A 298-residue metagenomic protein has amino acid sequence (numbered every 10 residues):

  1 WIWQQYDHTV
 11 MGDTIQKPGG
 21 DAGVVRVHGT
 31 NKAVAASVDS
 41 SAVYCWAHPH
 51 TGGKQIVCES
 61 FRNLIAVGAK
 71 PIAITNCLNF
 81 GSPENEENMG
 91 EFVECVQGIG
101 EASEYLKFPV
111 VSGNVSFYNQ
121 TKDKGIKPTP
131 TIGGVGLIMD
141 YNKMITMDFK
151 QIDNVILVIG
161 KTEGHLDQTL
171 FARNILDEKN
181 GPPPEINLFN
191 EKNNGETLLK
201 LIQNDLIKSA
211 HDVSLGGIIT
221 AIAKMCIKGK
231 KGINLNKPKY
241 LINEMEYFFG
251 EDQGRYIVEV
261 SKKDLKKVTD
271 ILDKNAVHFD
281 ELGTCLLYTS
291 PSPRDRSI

Functional and structural regions predicted by a protein language model:
W1-A66, E101-Y105, F117-G125, K150: N-terminal glycine-rich phosphate/pyrophosphate-binding loops that anchor nucleotide-derived ligands and cofactors
W1-Q4, V67-I74, L106-N114, Q168 (+5 more regions): Flexible, glycine/charged-enriched surface loops at secondary-structure junctions
W3-T9, I74-N79, V111-K124, V213-A221 (+2 more regions): A glycine-rich phosphate-binding loop feature that marks nucleotide/adenosyl-phosphate handling sites
A33-A35, G68, F149-K179: Short, acidic (Asp/Glu-rich) active-site segment that either coordinates a divalent metal cofactor
C45-S112, P128, I132, T197 (+2 more regions): Extended, hydrophobic alpha-helical segments in both membrane/secreted and soluble proteins
G81-T162, I242-L286: Phosphate/diphosphate-binding loops
I186-Q253: Active-site-proximal betaalpha loop/short-helix elements that scaffold phosphoryl/nucleotidyl transfer chemistry
Y288-D295: Conserved small/polar residues in nucleotide/adenosyl-binding loops
